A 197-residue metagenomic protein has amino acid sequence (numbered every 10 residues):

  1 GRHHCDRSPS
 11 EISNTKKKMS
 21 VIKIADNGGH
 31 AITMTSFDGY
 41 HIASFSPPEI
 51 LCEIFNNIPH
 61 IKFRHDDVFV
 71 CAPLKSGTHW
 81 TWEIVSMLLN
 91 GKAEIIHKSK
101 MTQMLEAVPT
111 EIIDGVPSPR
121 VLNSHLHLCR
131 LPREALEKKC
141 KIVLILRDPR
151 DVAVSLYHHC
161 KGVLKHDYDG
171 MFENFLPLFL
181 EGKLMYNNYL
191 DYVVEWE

Functional and structural regions predicted by a protein language model:
P9-E197: PAPS-dependent sulfotransferase catalytic domain
